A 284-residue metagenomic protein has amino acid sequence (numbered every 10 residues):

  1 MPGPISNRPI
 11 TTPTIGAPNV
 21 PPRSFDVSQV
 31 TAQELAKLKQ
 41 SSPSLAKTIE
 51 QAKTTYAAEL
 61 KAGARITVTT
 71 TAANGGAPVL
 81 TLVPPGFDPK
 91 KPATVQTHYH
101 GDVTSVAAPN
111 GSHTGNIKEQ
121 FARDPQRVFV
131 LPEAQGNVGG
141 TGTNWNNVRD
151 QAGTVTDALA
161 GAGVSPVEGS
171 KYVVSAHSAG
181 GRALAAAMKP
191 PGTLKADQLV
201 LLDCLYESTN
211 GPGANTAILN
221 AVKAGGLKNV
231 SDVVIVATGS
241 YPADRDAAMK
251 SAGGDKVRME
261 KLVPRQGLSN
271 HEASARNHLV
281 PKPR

Functional and structural regions predicted by a protein language model:
P13-V95: A domain-start/cap signature at the N-terminus of enzymes
D88-G161: Active-site machinery of serine-nucleophile hydrolases
E133, S175, L202-D203, V236: Alpha/beta-hydrolase-fold catalytic nucleophile elbow
P166-S178: Alpha/beta-hydrolase fold nucleophile elbow
A176-A187: Glycine-rich nucleophile elbow surrounding the catalytic serine of serine-hydrolase chemistry
M188-D197: Conserved hydrolase catalytic core segment
L199-T209, A237-S240: Active-site nucleophile loop of the alpha/beta-hydrolase fold
V234-R284: C-terminal catalytic histidine-bearing segment of alpha/beta-hydrolase fold enzymes
